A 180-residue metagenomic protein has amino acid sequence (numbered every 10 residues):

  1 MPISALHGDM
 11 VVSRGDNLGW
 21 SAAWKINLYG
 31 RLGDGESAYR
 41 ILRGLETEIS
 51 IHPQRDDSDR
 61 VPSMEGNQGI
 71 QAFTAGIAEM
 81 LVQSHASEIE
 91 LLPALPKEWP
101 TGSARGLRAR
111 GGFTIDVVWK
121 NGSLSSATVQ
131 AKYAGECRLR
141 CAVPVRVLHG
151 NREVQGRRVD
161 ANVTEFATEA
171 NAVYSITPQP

Functional and structural regions predicted by a protein language model:
M1-S84, E88, S125: Active-site core of glycosidic bond-cleaving carbohydrate-active enzymes
N67-D116, K120: Catalytic cores of secreted or luminal carbohydrate-active enzymes
T101, G111, S123, Y133 (+2 more regions): Residues that act as N-cap/strand-start positions at coil-to-secondary-structure junctions
I115-V117, L124-A131: Short, well-ordered beta-strand segments enriched in hydrophobic/aromatic residues
V118, Q155-R158: Short, exposed beta-strand/loop patches in secreted or surface proteins that constitute
T128-P144: Surface-exposed beta-strand/loop patches in extracellular or lumenal glycoproteins
V145-R152: Change to "...patches in solvent-exposed regions of secreted, membrane-anchored, or virion-exposed structural
R157-P180: C-terminal beta-strand-rich structural cap/linker in extracellular carbohydrate-active enzymes
